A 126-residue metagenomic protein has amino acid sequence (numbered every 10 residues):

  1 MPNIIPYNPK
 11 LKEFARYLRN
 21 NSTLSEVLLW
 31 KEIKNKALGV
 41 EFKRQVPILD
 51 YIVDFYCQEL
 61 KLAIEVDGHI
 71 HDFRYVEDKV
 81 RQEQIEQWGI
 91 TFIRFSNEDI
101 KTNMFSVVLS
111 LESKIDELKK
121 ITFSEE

Functional and structural regions predicted by a protein language model:
M1-L38, L118-E126: Solvent-exposed, charged helical/coil patches that constitute nucleic-acid or partner-interaction surfaces
L18, L28, R44-K114: Basic, amphipathic alpha-helical patches used to engage nucleic acids or provide basic targeting signals, exemplified
E41: Short, flexible loop segments at the rims of nucleotide/cofactor-binding pockets, characterized by
